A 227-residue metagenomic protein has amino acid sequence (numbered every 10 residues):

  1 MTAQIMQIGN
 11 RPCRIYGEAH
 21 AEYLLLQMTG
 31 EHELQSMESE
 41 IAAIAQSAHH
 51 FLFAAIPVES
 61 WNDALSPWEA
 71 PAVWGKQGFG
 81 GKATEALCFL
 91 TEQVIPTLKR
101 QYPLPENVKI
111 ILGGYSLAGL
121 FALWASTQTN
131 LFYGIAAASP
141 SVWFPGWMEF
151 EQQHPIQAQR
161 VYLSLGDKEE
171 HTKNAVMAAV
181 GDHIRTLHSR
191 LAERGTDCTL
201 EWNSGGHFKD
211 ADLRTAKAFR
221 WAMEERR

Functional and structural regions predicted by a protein language model:
M1-E18: N-terminal cap/lid segment of alpha/beta-hydrolase-fold proteins
G9-P12, A21-P103: Serine-hydrolase catalytic machinery in alpha/beta-hydrolase-like enzymes
I41-A42, A125-S126, H188: A conserved amphipathic alpha-helix that caps or lines the catalytic cleft of carbohydrate- and lipid-modifying enzymes
I56-S60, P140, G205: Active-site loop/turn elements of alpha/beta-hydrolase fold enzymes, especially the short glycine-/histidine-rich
G113-A118, A122: Gly/Ala-rich beta-loop-alpha elbow adjacent to hydrolase catalytic centers
W124-G134: Conserved hydrolase catalytic core segment
A136-A138: A short, hydrophobic beta-strand element of the alpha/beta-hydrolase
V142-A222: The feature captures the conserved acid-bearing segment of alpha/beta-hydrolase catalytic domains
